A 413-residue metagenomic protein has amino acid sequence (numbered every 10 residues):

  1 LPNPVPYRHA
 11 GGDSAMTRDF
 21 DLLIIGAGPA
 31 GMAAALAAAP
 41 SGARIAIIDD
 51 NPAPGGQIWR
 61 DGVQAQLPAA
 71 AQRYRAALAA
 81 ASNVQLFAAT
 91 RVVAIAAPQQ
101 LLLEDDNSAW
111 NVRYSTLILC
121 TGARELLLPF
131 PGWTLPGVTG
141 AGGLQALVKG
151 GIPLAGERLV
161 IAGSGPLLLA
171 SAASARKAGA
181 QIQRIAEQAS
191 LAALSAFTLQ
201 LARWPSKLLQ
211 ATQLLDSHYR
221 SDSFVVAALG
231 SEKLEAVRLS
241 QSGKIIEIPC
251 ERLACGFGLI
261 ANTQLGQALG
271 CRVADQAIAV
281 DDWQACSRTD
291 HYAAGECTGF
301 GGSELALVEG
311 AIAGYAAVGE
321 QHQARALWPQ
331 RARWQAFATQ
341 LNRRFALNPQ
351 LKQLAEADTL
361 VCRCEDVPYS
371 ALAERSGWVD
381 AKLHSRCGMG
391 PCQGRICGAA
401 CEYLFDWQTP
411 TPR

Functional and structural regions predicted by a protein language model:
N3-R8, T17-F20, A71-R158, A236-I245 (+3 more regions): FAD-binding core/adjacent interface of flavoenzyme oxidoreductases
F20-A77, G156, I161-A162, P166-A202 (+1 more regions): Beta1-alpha1 glycine-rich phosphate/pyrophosphate-binding loop at the start of Rossmann-like nucleotide-binding domains
L78-L103, V112, A178-Q264, A274: A Rossmann-like FAD-binding core segment of flavoenzymes
G140-V148, R252-G301: FAD-site-proximal beta/loop scaffold in flavoenzymes
A285, V318-L354: Active-site-proximal substrate-binding core of FAD-dependent oxidoreductases
A294-A326: A conserved FAD-binding loop/helix module that cradles the flavin
D358-L372, S385-Y403: Local cysteine-cluster metal-coordination motifs and their immediate loop/turn environment, predominantly Fe-S cluster
Y403, P410-R413: Low-complexity, small/polar and acidic-rich linker and loop segments
